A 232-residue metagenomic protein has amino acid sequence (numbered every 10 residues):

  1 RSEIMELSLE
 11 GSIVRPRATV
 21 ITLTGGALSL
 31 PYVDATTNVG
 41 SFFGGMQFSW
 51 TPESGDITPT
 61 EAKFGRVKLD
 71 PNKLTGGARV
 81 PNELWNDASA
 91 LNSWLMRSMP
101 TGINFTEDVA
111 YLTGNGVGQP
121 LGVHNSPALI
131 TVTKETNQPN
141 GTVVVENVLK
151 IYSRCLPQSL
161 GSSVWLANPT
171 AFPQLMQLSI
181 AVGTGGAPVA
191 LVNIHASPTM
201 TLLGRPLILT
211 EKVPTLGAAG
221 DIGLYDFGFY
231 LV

Functional and structural regions predicted by a protein language model:
R1-S162, L166, M176, V182-I208 (+3 more regions): Acidic/polar, low-complexity extended loops/arms that serve as protein-protein interfaces in large oligomeric shells
N168-A171: Active-site pocket-lining segment
